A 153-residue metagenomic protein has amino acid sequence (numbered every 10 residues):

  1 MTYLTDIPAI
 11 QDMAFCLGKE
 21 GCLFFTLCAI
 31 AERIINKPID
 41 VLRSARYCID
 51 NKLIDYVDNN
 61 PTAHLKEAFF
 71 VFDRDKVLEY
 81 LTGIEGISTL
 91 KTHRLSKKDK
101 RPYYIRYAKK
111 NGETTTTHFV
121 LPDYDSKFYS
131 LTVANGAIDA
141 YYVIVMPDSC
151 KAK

Functional and structural regions predicted by a protein language model:
M1-P61, Y142-S149: Active-site-adjacent structural segments surrounding the nucleophilic cysteine of cysteine proteases and isopeptidases
F15, F24-F25, F69-F72, F119 (+1 more regions): Phenylalanine-focused residue identity feature
C16-K19, I84, K110, A134: Intrinsically disordered, low-complexity segments enriched in small/polar residues
I35, D99-K100, Y107-K153: Active-site signature of cysteine proteases
D40, I49, T62-L65, K97 (+1 more regions): Short linear sequence motifs
V57-P122: ...with weaker cross-activation on analogous glycine-rich loops/strands in unrelated enzymes
